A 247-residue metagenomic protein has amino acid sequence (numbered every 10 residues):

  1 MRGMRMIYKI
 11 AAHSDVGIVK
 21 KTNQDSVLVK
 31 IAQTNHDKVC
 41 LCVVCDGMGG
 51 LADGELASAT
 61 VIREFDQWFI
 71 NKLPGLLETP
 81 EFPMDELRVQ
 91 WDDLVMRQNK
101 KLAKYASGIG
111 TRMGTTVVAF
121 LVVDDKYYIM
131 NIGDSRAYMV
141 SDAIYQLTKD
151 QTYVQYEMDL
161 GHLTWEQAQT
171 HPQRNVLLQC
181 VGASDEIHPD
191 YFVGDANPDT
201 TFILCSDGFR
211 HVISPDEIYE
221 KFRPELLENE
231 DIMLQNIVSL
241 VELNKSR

Functional and structural regions predicted by a protein language model:
M1-R247: PP2C/PPM-type serine/threonine phosphatase catalytic domain
